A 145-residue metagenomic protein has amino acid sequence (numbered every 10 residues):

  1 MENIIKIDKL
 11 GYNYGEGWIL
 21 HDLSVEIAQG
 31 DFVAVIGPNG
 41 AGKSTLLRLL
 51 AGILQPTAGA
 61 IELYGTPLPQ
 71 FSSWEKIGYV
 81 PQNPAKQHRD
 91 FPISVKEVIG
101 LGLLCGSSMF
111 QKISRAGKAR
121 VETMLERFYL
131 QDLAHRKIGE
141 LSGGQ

Functional and structural regions predicted by a protein language model:
I5-I7, I19-D22, A134: Conserved structural motif at the start of ABC-family nucleotide-binding domains
I36-P38: The feature captures the beta-strand-to-loop junction immediately N-terminal to the Walker
A51: Helix-to-loop junction immediately C-terminal to a conserved catalytic motif
G59-S73: Conserved ABC transporter NBD signature motif
G100, S114-L133: Conserved ABC ATPase "signature" region
I113, K137-Q145: Conserved ABC ATPase signature
